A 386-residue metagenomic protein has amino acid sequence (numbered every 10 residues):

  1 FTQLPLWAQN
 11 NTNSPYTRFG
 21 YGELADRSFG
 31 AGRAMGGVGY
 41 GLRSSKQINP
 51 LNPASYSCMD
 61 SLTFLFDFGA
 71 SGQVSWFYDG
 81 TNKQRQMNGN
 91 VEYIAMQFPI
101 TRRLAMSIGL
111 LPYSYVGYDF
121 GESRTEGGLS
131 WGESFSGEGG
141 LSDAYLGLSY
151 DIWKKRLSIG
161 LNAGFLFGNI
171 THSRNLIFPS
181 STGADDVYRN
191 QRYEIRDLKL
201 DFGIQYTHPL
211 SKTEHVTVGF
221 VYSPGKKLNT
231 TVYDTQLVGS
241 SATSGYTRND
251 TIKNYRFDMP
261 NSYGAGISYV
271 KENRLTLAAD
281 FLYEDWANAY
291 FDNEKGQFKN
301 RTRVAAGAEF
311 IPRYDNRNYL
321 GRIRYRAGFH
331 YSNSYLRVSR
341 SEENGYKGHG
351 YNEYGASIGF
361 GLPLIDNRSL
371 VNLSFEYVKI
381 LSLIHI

Functional and structural regions predicted by a protein language model:
L4-A8: Sec/Tat signal peptide C-region and signal peptidase I cleavage site
Q9-I384: Subset of outer-membrane beta-barrel
